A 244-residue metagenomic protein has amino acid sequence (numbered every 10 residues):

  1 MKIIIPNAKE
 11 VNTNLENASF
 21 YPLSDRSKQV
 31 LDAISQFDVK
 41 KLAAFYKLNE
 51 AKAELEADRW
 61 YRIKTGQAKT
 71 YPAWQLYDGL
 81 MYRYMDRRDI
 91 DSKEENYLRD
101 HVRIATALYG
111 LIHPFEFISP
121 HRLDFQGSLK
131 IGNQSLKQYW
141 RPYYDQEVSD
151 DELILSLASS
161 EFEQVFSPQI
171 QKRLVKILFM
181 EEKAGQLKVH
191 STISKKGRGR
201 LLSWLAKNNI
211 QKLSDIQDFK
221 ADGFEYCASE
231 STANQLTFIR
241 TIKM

Functional and structural regions predicted by a protein language model:
K2-D89: Active-site helix-to-loop segments that bind/position phosphate- or nucleotide-bearing substrates and donors across
R87-M244: Internal, well-folded beta-alpha domain core
